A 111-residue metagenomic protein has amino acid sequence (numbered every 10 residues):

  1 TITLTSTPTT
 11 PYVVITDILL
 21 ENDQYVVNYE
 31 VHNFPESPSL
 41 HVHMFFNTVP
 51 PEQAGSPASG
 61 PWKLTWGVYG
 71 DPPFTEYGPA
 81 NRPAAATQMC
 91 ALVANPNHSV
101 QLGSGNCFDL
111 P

Functional and structural regions predicted by a protein language model:
T1-L40, M44-V93, N97-S99, N106-P111: Intrinsically disordered, low-complexity Ser/Thr/Pro-rich tracts
